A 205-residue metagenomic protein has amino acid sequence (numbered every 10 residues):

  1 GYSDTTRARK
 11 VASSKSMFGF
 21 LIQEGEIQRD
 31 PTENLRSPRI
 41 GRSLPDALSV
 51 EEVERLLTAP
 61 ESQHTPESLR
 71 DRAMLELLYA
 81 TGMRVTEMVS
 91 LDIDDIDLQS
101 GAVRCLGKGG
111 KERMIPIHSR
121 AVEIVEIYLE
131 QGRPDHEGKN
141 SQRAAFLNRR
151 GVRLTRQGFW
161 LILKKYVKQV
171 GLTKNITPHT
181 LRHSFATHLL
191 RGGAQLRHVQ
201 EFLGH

Functional and structural regions predicted by a protein language model:
G1-H205: Conserved catalytic core of the tyrosine transesterase superfamily
